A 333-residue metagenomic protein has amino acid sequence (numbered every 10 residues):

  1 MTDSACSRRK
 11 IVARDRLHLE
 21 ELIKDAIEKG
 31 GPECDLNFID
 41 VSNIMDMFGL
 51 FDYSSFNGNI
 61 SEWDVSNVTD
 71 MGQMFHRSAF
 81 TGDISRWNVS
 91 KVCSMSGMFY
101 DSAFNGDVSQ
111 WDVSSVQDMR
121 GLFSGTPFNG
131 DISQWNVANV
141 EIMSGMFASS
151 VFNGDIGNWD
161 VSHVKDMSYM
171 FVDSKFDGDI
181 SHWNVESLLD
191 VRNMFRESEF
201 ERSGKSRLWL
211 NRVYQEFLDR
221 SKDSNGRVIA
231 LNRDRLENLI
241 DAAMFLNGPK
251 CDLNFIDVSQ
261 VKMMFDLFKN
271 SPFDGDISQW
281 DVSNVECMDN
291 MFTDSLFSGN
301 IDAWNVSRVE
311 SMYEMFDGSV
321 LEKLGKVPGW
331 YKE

Functional and structural regions predicted by a protein language model:
M1-E333: Negatively charged
